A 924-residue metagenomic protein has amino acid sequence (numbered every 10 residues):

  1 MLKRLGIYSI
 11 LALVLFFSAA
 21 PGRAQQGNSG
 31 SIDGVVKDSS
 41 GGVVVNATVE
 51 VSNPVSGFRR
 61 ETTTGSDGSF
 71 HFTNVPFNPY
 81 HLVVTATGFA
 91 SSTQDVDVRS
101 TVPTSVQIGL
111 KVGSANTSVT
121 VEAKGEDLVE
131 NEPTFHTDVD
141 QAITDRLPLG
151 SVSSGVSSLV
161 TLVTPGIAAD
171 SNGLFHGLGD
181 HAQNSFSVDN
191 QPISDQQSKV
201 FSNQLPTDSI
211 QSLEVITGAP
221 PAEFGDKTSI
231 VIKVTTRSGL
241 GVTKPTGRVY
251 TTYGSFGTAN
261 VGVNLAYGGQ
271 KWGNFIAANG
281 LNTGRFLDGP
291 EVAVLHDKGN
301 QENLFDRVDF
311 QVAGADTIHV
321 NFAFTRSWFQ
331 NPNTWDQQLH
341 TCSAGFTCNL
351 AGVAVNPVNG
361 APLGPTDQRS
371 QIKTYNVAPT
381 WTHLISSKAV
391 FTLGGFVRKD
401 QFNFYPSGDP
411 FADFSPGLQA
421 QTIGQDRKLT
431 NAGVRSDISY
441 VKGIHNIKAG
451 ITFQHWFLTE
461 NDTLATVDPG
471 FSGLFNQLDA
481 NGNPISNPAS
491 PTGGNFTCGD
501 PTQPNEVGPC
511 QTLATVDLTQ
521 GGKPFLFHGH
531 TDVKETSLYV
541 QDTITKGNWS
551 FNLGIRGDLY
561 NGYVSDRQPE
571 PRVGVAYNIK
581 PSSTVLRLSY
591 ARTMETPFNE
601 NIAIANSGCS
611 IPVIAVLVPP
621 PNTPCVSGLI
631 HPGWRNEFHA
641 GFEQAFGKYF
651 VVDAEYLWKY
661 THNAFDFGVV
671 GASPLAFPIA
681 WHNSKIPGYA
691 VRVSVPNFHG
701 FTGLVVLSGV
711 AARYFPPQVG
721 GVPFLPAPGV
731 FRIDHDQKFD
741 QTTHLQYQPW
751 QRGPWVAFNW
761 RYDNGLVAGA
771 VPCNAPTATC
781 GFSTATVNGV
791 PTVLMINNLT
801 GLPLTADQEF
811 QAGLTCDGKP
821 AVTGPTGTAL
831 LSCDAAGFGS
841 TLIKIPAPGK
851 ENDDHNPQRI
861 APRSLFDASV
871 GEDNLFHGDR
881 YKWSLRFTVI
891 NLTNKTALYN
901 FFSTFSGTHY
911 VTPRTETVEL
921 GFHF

Functional and structural regions predicted by a protein language model:
L2-T134, D140, P192: Periplasm-facing N-terminal accessory domains of Gram-negative outer-membrane beta-barrel systems
F89-A90, Q94-A222, D226, V231-L240 (+3 more regions): Periplasmic N-terminal accessory/gating domains of Gram-negative outer-membrane beta-barrel systems
D195-Q196, D208-E214, P221-L304, A315-D316 (+1 more regions): Outer-membrane beta-barrel translocator/receptor signature
Y253-N282, V292-P332, R369-L393, P571 (+1 more regions): Transmembrane beta-barrel wall of Gram-negative outer-membrane proteins
F322-Y539: Replace "related TpsB outer-membrane translocases also match" with "some related outer-membrane beta-barrels such as
T392-F396, F402-N403, N578, L617-A680 (+2 more regions): Membrane-embedded beta-barrel scaffold of Gram-negative outer-membrane proteins
T545-N548, Y656-T661, F677-P772: Gram-negative outer-membrane beta-barrel transporters
R761-P846, I860-L865, E872-F924: C-terminal beta-signal and adjacent terminal beta-strands/loops of Gram-negative outer-membrane beta-barrel proteins
